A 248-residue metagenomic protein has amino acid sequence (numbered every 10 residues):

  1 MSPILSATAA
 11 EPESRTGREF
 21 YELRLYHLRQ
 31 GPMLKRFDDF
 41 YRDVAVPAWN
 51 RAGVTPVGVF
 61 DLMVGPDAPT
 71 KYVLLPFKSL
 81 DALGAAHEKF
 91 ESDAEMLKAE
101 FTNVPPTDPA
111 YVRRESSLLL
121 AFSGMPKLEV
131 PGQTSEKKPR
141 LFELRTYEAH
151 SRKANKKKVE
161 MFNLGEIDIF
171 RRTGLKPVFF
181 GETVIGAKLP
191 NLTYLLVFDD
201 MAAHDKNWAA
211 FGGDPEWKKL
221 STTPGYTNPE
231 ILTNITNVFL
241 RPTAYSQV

Functional and structural regions predicted by a protein language model:
M1-M96, N103-W217, P224-V248: Short S/T/G/P-rich N-terminal loop/turn motif that feeds into the first structured element of a domain
